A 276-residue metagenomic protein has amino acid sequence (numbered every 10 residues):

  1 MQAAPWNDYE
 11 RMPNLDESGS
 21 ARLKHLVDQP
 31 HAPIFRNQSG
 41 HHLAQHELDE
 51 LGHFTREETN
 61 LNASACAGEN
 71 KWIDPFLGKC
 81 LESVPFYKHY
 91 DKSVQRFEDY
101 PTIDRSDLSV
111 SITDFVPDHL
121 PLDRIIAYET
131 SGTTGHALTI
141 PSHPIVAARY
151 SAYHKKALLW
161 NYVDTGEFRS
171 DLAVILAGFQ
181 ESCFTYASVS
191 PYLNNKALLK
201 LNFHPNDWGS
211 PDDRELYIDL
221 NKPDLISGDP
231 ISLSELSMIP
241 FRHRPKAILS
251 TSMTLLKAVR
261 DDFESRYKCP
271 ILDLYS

Functional and structural regions predicted by a protein language model:
M1-A63, L193-S276: Active-site glycine/GP-rich loop and adjacent strand/helix microenvironment that borders small-molecule binding pockets
M1-E129, G135-E167, L225-S227: Nucleotide 5′-phosphate-binding alpha/beta core
R124, F179-C183, I231-L233: Short glycine-enriched loops at secondary-structure junctions
A127, L176, R260: Generic structural marker for isolated residues within well-ordered, non-membrane alpha-helices of soluble domains
T130-T133, L176, L274: Short glycine/serine/threonine-biased micro-segments
P141-P144, G178, D229-P230, Y275: Glycine-rich, histidine-containing beta strand-loop boundary motifs that form or position
A148-R149, E181-A187, E235-L236: Short, well-ordered, mixed-charge alpha-helical segments that flank or form enzyme active sites
N161-K196, L201-H204: Conserved AMP-binding loop of ANL adenylate-forming enzymes
